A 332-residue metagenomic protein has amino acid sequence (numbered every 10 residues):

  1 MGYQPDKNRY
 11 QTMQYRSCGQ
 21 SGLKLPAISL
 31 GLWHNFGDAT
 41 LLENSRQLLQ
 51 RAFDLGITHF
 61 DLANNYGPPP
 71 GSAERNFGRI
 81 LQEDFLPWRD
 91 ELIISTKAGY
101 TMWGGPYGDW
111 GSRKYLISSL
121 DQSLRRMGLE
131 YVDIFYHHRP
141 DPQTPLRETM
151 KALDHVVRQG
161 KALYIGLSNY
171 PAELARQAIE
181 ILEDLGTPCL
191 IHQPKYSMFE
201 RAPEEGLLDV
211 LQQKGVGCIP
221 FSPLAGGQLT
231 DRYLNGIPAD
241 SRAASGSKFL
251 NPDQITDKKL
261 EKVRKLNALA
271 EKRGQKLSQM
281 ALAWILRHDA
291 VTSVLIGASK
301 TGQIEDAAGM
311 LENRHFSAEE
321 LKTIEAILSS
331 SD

Functional and structural regions predicted by a protein language model:
M1-L92: N-terminal binding-site loop/beta-alpha segment at the start of enzyme catalytic domains that lines or forms
G2-T12, T144-S331: Beta/alpha (TIM)-barrel catalytic core signal, keyed to glycine-rich beta->alpha loops juxtaposed to Asp/Glu that bind
G19-G37, S95-G108, Y131, Y136: N-terminal small/glycine-rich loop or linker at the start of catalytic domains across soluble metabolic enzymes
L23-I28, G56-T58, L86-L92, L129-D133 (+5 more regions): Short, well-ordered coil/turn segments that N-cap beta-strands
L30, L62, T96, I134-H137 (+4 more regions): Conserved beta-strand positions
A39-A52, G111-M127, A175-I179: Short, acidic/polar
T40-N44, S72, N76, Y107-Y115 (+2 more regions): Alpha-helix N-cap and loop-to-helix initiation/capping positions
L124-T144: Active-site groove signature of glycoside hydrolases
